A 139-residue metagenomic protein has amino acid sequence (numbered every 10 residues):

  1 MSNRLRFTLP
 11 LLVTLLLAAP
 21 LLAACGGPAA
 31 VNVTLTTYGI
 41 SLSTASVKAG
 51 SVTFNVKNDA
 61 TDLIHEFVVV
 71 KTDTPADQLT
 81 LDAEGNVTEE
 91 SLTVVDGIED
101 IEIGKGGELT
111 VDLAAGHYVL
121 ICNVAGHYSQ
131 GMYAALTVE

Functional and structural regions predicted by a protein language model:
S2-L12: Bacterial N-terminal signal peptides that target proteins for export
L21-A24: C-terminal motif of bacterial Sec signal peptides marking the signal peptidase cleavage site
G27-T53: N-terminal edge beta-strand
V56-D59: Asparagine-centered strand-capping/turn motif at beta-strand->loop junctions
T61-D62, E99-E139: Extracellular/periplasmic metallocenter environments
E66-V70: Beta-strand signatures of extracellular beta-sandwich domains
K71-A76, T137-E139: Short edge-strand/loop segments of extracellular domains
T74-L113: Extracytoplasmic beta-sandwich strand-turn segments characteristic of Greek-key/jelly-roll folds
